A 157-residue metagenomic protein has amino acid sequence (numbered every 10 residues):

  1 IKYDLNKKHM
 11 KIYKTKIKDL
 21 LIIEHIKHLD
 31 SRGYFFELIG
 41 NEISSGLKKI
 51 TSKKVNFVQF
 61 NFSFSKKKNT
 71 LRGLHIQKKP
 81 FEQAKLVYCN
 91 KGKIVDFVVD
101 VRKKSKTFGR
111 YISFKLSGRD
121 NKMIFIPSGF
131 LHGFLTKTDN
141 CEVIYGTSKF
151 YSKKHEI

Functional and structural regions predicted by a protein language model:
I1-H9: Short, Lys/Arg-enriched N-terminal segments with co-localized hydrophobic residues within the first ~10-30 amino acids
H9-R119, N140, T147-H155: Non-catalytic, conserved peripheral segments adjacent to functional cores
L116-T138: Conserved metal-binding segment of the jelly-roll/cupin
L131, V143-G146: A short beta-strand-loop-alpha-helix capping motif that often carries His-Thr
